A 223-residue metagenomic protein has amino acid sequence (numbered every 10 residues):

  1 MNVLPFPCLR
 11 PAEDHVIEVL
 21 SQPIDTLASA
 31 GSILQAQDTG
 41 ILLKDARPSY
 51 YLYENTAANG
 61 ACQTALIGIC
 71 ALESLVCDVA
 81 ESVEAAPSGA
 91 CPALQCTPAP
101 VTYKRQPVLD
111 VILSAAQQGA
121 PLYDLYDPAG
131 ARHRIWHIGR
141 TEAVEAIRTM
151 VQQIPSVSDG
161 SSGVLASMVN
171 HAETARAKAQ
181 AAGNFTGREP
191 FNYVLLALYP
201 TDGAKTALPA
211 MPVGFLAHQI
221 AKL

Functional and structural regions predicted by a protein language model:
M1-L223: Surface-exposed, charge/polar-rich loops and edge strands
